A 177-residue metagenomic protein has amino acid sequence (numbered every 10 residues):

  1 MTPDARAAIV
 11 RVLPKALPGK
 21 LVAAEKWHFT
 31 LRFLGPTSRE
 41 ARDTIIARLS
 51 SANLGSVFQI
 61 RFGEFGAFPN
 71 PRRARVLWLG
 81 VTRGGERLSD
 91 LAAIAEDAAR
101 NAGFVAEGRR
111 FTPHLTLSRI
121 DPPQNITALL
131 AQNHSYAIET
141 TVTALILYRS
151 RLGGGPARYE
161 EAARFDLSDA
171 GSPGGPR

Functional and structural regions predicted by a protein language model:
M1-R177: Histidine-dependent nucleotide/RNA phosphoesterase domain, centered on the 2H-phosphoesterase fold with its duplicated
